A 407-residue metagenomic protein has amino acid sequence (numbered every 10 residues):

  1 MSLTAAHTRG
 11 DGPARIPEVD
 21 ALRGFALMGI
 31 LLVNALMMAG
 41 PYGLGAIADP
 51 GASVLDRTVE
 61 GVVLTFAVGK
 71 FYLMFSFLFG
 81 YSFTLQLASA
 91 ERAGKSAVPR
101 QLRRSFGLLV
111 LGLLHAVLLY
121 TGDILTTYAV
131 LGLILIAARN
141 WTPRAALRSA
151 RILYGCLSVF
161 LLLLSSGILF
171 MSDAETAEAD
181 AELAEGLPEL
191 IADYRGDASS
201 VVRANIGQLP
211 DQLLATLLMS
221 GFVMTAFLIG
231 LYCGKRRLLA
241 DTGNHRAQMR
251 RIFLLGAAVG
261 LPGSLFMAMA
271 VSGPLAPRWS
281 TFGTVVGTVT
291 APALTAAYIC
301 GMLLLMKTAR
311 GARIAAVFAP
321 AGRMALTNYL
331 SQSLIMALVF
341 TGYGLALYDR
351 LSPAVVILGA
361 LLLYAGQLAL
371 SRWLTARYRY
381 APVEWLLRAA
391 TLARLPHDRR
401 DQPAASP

Functional and structural regions predicted by a protein language model:
S2-Y81: N-terminal signal-anchor module of multipass membrane proteins
L3, L351-P407: C-terminal "closing" transmembrane helix and its immediate cytosolic amphipathic cap in multi-pass membrane proteins
P13-I30, R144-G155, G243-F253: Alpha-helical transmembrane segments and their helix-start/interface "positive-inside/aromatic belt" motifs in integral
R15-A21, A26, F253, T308-I335 (+1 more regions): Functional transmembrane helices that form membrane-embedded active or gating regions
V54-F71, A184-P188, I206-L217, S280-A293: Short aromatic-rich membrane-water interface segments that cap or initiate transmembrane helices in multi-pass membrane
L73-A88, T126-A137, M219-D241, A291-A309: Specific transmembrane alpha-helix
I152-L231: Long hydrophobic alpha-helical segments that form multi-pass transmembrane helix bundles in integral membrane proteins
L275-A376: Alpha-helical transmembrane segments of multi-pass integral membrane proteins
